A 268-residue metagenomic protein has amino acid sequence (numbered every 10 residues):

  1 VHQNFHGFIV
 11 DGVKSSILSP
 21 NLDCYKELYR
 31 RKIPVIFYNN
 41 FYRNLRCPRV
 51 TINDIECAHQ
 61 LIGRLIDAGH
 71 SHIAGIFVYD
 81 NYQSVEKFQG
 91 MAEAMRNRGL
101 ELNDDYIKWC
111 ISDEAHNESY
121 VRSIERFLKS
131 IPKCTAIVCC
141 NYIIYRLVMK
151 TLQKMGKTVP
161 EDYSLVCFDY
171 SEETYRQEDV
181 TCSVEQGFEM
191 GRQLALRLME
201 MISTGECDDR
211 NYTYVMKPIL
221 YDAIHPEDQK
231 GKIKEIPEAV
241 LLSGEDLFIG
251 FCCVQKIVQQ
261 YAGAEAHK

Functional and structural regions predicted by a protein language model:
V1-G63, K129, L241-L242, F248-V258 (+1 more regions): Alpha-helical recognition/docking segments in bacterial nutrient-uptake and carbohydrate-utilization systems
F5-S16, A74-V78, I131-I143, S164-V166: Periplasmic-binding protein-like
R46-G75, V85, G90, H116-E125 (+2 more regions): Hydrophobic alpha-helical segments within soluble ligand-binding/sensing domains
H59-G99, D208-H225: An alpha-beta-alpha
S71-H72, L102-Y106, T158-L165: Short acidic capping loops at alpha-helix termini that bridge into adjacent secondary structure
R96-A115: Short beta-strand elements in bilobed, periplasmic/extracellular small-molecule ligand-binding domains
E125-A239, S243: Flexible loop/turn connectors
E265-H267: Short, intrinsically disordered C-terminal tails of secreted or membrane-associated proteins
